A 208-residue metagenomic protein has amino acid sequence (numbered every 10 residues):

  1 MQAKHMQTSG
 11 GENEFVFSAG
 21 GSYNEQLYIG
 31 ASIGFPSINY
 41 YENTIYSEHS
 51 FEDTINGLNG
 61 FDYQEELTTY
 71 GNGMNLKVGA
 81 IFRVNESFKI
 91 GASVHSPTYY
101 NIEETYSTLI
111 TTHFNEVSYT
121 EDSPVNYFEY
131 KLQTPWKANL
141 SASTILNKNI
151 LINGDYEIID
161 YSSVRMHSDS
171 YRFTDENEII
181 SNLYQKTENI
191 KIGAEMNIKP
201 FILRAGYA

Functional and structural regions predicted by a protein language model:
M1-A208: Outer-membrane beta-barrel porins/channels
